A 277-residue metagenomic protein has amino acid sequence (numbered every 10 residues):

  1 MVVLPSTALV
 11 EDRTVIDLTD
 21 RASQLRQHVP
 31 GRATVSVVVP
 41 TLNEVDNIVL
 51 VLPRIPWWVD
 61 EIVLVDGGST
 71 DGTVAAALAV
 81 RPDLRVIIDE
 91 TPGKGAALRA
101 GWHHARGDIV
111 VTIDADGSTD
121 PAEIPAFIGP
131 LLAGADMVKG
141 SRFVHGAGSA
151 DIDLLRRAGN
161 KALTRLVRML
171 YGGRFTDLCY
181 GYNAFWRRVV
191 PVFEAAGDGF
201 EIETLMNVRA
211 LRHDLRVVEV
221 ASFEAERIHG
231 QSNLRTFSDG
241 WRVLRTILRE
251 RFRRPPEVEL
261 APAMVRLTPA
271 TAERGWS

Functional and structural regions predicted by a protein language model:
M1-G31, L170-G172, A195-S277: Hydrophobic helical membrane-anchoring modules
L18-R26, L42-W57: Short, well-formed alpha-helical segments that are part of the catalytic scaffolds of diverse glycosyltransferases
T34-S36, E61, L205: Cell-envelope/extracellular polymer assembly enzymes that use nucleotide-activated donors
E44-N47, S69, K94, D120: Donor nucleotide-sugar binding loop of glycosyltransferases
D46-L50, D71-V80: Acidic helix N-cap motif at the loop->helix transition within catalytic regions of sugar-transfer enzymes
D60-V63, V74-H104: Conserved donor nucleotide-binding strand/loop of the catalytic core
D66-A75, G117: A conserved acidic beta->alpha catalytic loop
D89-H104, T112, A122-F200, R227-T246: Acceptor/aglycone-binding surface of glycosyltransferases and processive sugar-polymer synthases
